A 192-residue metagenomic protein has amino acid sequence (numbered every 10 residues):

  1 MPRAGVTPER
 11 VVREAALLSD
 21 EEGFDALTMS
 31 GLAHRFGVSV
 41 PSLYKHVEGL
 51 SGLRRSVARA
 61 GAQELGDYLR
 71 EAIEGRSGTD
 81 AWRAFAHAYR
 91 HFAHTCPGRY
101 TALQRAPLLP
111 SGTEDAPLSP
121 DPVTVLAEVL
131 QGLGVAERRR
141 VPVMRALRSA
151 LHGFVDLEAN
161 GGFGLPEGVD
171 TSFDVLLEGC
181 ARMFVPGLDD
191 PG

Functional and structural regions predicted by a protein language model:
M1-E22, S30-G31, G52-R55: Basic, helix-initiating cap at the start of DNA-binding domains
S19, L53-G61, L103, P107 (+1 more regions): Alpha-helical DNA-contacting segments of helix-turn-helix folds
E21-F24, G37, Y44-R54: HTH DNA-binding helix-turn interface
S30-H34, L43: Append "Primarily bacterial transcriptional regulators
R70-R99, P110, P120-V123, E137 (+1 more regions): Hydrophobic alpha-helical connector segments
H94-S111, T124, D156-G164: Amphipathic alpha-helical segments used for helix-helix packing
P110-A146, D170-R182, P186: Amphipathic alpha-helical packing segments from all-alpha helical-bundle domains
S149-P166, R182-P191: Amphipathic C-terminal alpha-helical segment
